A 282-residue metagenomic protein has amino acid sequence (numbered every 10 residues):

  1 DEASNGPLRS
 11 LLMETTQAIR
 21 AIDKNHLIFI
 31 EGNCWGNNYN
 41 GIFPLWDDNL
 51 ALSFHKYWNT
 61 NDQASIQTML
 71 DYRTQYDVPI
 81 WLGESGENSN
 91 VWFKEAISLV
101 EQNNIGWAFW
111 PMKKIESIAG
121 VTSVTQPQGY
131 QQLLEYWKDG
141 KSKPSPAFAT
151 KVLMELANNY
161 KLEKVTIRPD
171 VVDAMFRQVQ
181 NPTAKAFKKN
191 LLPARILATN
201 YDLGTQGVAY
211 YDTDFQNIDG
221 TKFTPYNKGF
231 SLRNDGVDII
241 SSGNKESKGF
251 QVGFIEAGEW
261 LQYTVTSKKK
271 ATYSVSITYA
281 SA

Functional and structural regions predicted by a protein language model:
D1, D23, D47-D48, D62 (+8 more regions): Acidic-enriched, low-complexity/disordered segments with a strong bias for Aspartate over Glutamate
E2-M112, A119-Q132: Extracellular glycoside hydrolase catalytic/binding regions
S4, L52, K114, F215-N217 (+1 more regions): Low-complexity, compositionally biased segments
N40, M112-I115, S142, F215 (+1 more regions): Intrinsically disordered, low-complexity regulatory segments enriched in acidic/serine/proline/glutamine/glycine
T60-Q63, S117-I118, G204-D212: Short, solvent-exposed loop/turn elements at domain surfaces
W92-L191: Aromatic-rich peripheral "rim/lid" segments of glycoside hydrolase catalytic domains that contact and position glycan
I167-A282: Extracytoplasmic
